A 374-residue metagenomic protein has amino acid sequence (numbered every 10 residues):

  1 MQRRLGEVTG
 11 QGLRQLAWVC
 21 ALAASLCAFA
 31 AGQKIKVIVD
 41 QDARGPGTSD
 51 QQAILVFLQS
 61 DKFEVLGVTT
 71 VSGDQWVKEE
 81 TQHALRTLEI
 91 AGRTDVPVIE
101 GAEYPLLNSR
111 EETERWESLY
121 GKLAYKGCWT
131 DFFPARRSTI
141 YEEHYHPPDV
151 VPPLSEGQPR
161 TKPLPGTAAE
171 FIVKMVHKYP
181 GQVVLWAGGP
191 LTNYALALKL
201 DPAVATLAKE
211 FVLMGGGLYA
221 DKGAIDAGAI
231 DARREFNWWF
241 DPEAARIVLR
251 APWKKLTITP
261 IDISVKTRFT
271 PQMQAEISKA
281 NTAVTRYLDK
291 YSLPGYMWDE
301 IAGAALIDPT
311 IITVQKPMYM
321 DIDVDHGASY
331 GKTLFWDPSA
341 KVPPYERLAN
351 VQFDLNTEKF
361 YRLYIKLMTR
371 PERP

Functional and structural regions predicted by a protein language model:
Q2-C20: Bacterial N-terminal signal peptides that target proteins for export
A21-A30: Hydrophobic h-region of N-terminal signal peptides that target proteins for export in Gram-negative bacteria
Q33-D95, E111, G127, D131 (+2 more regions): Active-site histidine-anchored catalytic micro-motif
Q33-I35, Q52-S60, E64, F236-P374: Conformational coupling and interaction surfaces
P97-P105: A short, structured active-site edge motif that brings together acidic residues
Y104-N108, S264-K266: A short acidic, often aromatic-flanked loop/helix-cap motif at beta-alpha or helix-coil junctions that lines enzyme
E112-Y120, I225-A229, M273-Q274: Short, surface-exposed amphipathic charged segments that create phosphate/polyanion-binding patches used for binding
